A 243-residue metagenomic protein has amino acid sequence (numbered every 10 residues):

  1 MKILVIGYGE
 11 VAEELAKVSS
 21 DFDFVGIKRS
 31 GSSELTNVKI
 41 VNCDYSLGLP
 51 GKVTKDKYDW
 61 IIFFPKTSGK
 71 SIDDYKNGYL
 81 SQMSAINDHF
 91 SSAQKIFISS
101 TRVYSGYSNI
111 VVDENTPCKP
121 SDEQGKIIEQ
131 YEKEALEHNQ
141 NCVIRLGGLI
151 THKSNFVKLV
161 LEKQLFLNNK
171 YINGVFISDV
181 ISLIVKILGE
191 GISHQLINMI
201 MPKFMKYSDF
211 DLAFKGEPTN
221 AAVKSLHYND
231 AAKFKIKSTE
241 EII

Functional and structural regions predicted by a protein language model:
I3-G7: Conserved N-terminal Rossmann-fold NAD(P)-binding element of oxidoreductases
A12-E13: N-terminal Rossmann-fold NAD(P) dinucleotide-binding loop
K39-Q82: NAD(P)H-binding glycine-rich loop region in Rossmannoid oxidoreductase-like domains and their noncatalytic homologs
S84-K119: Conserved Rossmann-fold NAD(P)-dependent oxidoreductase catalytic core, especially the SDR/UDP-sugar
Q130-H152: Conserved beta-loop-beta element that borders a ligand/cofactor-binding pocket
V143, L149, N155-K158, L165-L188: Substrate-positioning beta->alpha
I181-L226: Mid/C-terminal beta-alpha module of Rossmann-like enzyme folds, strongest in SDR-family dehydrogenases/epimerases
G216-I243: C-terminal amphipathic/interface module of NAD(P)-dependent oxidoreductases and related NAD-binding regulators
